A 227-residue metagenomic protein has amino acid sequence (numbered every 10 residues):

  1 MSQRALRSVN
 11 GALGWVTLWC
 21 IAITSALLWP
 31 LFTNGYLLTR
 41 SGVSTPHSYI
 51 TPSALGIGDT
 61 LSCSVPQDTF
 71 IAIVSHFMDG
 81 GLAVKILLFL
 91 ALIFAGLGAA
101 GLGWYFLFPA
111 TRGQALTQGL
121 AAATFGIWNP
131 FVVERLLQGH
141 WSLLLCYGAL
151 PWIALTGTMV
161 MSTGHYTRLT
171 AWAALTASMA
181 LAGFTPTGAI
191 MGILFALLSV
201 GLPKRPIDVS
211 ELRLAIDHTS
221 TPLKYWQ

Functional and structural regions predicted by a protein language model:
M1-W29, D217, T221-W226: Start-transfer (signal-anchor) and selected internal transmembrane alpha helices of multi-pass inner/ER membrane
S8, M78-K85, A110-G113, G183: Juxtamembrane loop-transmembrane helix junctions in multi-pass integral membrane proteins, especially the extracellular
G11, W15-L18, K85-L92, T117-L120: Alpha-helical transmembrane segments of integral membrane proteins
C20, G96-F106, A115-P206, Q227: Membrane-embedded helix bundles of polyisoprenyl
I21-A99, T124-Y147: Membrane-interface coil-to-helix junctions
F32-Y36, R40, T163, K204-D208: Transmembrane helix-loop junctions in multipass membrane proteins, especially transporters and channels
H76, T176-S178, S220-P222: Membrane-interface segments at the starts/ends of alpha-helical transmembrane spans
K204-T221: Short, basic, low-complexity termini and linkers enriched in Ser/Thr/Gly/Pro that act as targeting/leader peptides
